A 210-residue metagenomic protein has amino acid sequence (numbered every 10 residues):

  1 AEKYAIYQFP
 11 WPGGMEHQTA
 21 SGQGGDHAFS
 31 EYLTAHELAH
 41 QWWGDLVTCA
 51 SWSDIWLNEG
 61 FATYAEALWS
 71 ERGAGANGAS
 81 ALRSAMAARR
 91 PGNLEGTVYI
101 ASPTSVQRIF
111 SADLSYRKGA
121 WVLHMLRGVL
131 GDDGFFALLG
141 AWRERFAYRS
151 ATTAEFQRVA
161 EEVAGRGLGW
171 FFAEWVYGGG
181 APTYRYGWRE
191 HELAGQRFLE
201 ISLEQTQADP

Functional and structural regions predicted by a protein language model:
A1-E204: Hydrophobic alpha-helical and helix-loop surface patches within well-folded domains that function as non-catalytic
Q205-P210: Low-complexity, glycine/alanine/valine/leucine- and proline-rich hydrophobic stretches
